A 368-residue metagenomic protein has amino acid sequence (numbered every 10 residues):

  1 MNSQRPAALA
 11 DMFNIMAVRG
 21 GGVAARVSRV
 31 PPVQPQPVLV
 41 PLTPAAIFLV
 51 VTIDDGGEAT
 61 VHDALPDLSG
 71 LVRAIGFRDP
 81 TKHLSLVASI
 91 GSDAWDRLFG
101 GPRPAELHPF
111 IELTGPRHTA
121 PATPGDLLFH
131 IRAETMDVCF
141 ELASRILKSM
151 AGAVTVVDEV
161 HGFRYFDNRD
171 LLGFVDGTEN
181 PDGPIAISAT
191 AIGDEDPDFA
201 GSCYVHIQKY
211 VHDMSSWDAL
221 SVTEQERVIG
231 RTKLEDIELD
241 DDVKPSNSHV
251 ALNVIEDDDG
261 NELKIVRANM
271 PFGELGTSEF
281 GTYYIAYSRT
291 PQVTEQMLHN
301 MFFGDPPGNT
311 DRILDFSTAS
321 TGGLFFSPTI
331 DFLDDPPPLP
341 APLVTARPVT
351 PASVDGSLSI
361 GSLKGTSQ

Functional and structural regions predicted by a protein language model:
M1: Nucleotide/phosphate-binding catalytic cleft detector across ATP-hydrolyzing and phosphate-transferring enzymes
R5-S367: Long, histidine/aromatic-enriched segments associated with O2/redox biology
